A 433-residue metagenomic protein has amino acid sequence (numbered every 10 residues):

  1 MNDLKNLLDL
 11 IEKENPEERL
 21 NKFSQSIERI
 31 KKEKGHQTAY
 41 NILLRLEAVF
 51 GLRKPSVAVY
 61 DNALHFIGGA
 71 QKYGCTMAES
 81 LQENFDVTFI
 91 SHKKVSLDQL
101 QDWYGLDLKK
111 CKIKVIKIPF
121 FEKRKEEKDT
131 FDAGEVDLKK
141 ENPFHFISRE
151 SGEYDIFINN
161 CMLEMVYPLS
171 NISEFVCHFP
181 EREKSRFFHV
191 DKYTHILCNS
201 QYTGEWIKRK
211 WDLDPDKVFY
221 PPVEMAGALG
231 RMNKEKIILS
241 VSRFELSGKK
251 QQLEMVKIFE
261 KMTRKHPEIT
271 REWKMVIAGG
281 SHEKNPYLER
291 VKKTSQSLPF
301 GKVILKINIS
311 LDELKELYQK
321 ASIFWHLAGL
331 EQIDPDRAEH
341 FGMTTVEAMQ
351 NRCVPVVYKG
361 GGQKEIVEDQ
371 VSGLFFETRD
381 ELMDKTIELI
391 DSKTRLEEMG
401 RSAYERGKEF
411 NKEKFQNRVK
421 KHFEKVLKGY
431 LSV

Functional and structural regions predicted by a protein language model:
I30-T38, E377, E381, T394-K428: A charged, aromatic-enriched C-terminal amphipathic alpha-helix characteristic of glycosyltransferases across folds
A58-V59, L197, L229-K250, V256-T263 (+1 more regions): Conserved donor-binding/catalytic core segment of Leloir-type glycosyltransferases
K93-V95, K274-E289, L305: Glycosyltransferase donor-sugar binding loop
F175, E181-R182, K192-L229: Donor nucleotide-sugar binding/catalytic pocket of nucleotide-sugar-dependent glycosyltransferases
L288-K315: Nucleotide-activated donor-binding/catalytic signature segment of Leloir-type glycosyltransferases, i.e., the conserved
Q319-H340, C353: Acidic donor-binding loop of glycosyltransferase active sites
T345-Q350, V354-V357, V367: Short hydrophobic beta-strand element within catalytic cores of glycosyltransferases and related nucleotide-activated
D369-Q370, L374-D380, E388-K393: Conserved acidic donor-binding segment of nucleotide-sugar-dependent glycosyltransferases
